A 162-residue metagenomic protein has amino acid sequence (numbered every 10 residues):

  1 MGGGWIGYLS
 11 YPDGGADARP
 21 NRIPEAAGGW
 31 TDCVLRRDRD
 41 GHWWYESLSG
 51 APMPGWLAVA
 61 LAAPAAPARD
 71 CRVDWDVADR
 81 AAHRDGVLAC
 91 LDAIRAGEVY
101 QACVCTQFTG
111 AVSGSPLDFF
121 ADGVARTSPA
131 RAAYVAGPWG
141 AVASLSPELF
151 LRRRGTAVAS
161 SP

Functional and structural regions predicted by a protein language model:
M1-P162: Extended alpha-helical targeting/anchoring segments, especially N-terminal organellar/secretory targeting helices
